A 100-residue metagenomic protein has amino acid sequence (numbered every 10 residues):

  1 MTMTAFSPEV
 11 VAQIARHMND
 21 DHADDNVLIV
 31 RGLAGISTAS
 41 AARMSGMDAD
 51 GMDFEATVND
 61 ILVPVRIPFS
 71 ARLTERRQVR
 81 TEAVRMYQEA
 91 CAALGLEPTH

Functional and structural regions predicted by a protein language model:
M1-H100: Binding-site signature for planar aromatic cofactors or substrates
